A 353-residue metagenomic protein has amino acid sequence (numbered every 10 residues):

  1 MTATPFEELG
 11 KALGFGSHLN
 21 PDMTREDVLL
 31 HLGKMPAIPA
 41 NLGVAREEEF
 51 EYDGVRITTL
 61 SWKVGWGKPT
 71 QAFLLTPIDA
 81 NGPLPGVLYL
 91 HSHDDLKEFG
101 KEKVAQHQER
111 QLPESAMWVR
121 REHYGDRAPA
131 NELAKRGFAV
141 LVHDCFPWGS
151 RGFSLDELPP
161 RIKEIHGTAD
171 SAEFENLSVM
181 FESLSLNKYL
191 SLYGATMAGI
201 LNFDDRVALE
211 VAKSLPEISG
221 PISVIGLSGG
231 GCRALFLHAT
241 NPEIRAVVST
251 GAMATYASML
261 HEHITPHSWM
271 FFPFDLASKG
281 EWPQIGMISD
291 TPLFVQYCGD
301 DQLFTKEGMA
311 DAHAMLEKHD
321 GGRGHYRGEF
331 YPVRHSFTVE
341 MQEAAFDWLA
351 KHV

Functional and structural regions predicted by a protein language model:
M1-T58, V64, G100, R136: N-terminal targeting or regulatory segments adjacent to alpha/beta-hydrolase or S9 domains
G67-T70, P77-V87, H93-G100: Proline/glycine-enriched tight loop/beta-turn segments at coil->beta junctions that connect or precede beta-strands
L88-L90, H143, T250: Alpha/beta-hydrolase
S92-F203, K213, L260-H261: Cap/lid segment of the alpha/beta-hydrolase catalytic domain
D95-K97, W148-R151, G230-A234, A254-M259 (+3 more regions): Flexible loop/turn segments at secondary-structure boundaries
I200-A277: Primarily recognizes the serine-hydrolase "nucleophile elbow" in alpha/beta-hydrolase and SGNH/GDSL folds
Y256-E317: The feature captures the conserved acid-bearing segment of alpha/beta-hydrolase catalytic domains
D320-V353: C-terminal catalytic histidine-bearing segment of alpha/beta-hydrolase fold enzymes
